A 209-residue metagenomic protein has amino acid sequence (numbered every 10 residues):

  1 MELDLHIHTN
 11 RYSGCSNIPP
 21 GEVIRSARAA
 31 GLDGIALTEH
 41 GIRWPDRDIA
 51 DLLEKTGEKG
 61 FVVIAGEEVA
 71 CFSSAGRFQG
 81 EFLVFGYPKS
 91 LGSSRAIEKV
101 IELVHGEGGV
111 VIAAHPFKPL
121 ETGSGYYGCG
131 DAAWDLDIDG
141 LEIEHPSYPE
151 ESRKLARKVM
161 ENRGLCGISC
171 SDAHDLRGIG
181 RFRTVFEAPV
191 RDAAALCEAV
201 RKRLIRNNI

Functional and structural regions predicted by a protein language model:
M1, G31-G34, K59-V63, E107-V110 (+2 more regions): Short, well-ordered coil/turn segments that N-cap beta-strands
M1-T9, S13, P19-S26, D46 (+4 more regions): Charged catalytic cores and adjacent phosphate/nucleic-acid-binding surfaces used for phosphate/nucleic-acid chemistry
D4, H8, I24-W44, I64 (+1 more regions): Divalent metal-dependent hydrolysis catalytic cores, especially in the metallo-beta-lactamase
H40, E68, P116, A173: Short, ordered loop/turn segments at secondary-structure junctions
L52-T56: Alpha-helical transmembrane segments and their immediate juxtamembrane cytosolic regions
V63-V69: Two-metal-ion RNase H-like nuclease active-site motif
V110-E121: Aromatic-lined carbohydrate-recognition surfaces of secreted/lumenal glycan-active proteins
